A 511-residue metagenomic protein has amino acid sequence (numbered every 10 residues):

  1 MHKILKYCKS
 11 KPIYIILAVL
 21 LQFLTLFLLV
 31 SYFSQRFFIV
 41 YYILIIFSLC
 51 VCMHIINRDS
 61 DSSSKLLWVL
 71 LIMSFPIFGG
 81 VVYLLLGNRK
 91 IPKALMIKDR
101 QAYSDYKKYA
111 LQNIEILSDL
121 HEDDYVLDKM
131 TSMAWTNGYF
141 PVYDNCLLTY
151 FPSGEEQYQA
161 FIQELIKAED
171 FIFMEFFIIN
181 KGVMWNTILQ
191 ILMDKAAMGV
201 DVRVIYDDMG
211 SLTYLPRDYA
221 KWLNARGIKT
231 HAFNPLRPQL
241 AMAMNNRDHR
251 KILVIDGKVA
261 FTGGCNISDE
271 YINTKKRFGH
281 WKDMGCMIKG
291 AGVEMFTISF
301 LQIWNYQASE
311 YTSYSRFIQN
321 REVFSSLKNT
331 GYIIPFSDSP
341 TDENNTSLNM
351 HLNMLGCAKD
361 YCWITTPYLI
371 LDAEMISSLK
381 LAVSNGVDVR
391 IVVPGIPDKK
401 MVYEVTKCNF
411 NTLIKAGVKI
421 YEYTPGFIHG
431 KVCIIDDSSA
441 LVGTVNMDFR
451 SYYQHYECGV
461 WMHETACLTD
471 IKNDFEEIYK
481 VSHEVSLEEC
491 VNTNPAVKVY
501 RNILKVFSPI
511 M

Functional and structural regions predicted by a protein language model:
M1-N349, N353, C357, P397 (+5 more regions): N-terminal localization/anchoring segments of enzymes in phospholipid and broader phosphate metabolism
F177, Y368, V402: Glycine- and other small-residue-rich loops at beta-strand/loop junctions that grip anionic moieties
T365-T366, V393, Y423, V442-G443: Thr-Gly-centered strand-to-loop micro-motif
Y368-V389, P394, K399: Helical hairpin unit composed of two closely spaced alpha helices linked by a short loop
S377, Y403-K407: Short glycine/threonine-rich loop-to-helix capping motif typified by GTGT followed within a few residues by an Asp-Pro
K431: Catalytic-core elements of nucleic-acid end-processing and repair enzymes
